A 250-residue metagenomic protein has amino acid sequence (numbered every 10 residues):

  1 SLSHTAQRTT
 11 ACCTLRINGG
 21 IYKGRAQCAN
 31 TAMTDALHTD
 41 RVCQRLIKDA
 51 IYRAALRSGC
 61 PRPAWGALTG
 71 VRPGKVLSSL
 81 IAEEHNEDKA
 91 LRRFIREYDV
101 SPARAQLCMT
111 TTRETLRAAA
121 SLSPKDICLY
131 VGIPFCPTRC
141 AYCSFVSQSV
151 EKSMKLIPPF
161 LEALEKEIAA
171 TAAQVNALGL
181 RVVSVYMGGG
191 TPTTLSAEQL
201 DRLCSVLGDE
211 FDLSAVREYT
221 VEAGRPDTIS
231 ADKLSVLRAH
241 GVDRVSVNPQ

Functional and structural regions predicted by a protein language model:
L2-M33: Amphipathic beta-strand/beta-sheet edge segments enriched in Tyr/Trp
A11-C13, V131, V245-V247: Short beta-strand motif preference
Q27-C43, I47, I51: Extended acidic/polar, glycine-enriched regions that form or flank non-catalytic beta-rich accessory modules
S58-R62, A82-L129, L178: N-terminal [4Fe-4S]-dependent radical SAM core
P124-L161: Canonical Radical SAM [4Fe-4S] cluster-binding loop centered on the CxxxCxxC motif and its immediate flanking residues
E165-Q250: Conserved SAM/AdoMet-binding glycine-rich loop
